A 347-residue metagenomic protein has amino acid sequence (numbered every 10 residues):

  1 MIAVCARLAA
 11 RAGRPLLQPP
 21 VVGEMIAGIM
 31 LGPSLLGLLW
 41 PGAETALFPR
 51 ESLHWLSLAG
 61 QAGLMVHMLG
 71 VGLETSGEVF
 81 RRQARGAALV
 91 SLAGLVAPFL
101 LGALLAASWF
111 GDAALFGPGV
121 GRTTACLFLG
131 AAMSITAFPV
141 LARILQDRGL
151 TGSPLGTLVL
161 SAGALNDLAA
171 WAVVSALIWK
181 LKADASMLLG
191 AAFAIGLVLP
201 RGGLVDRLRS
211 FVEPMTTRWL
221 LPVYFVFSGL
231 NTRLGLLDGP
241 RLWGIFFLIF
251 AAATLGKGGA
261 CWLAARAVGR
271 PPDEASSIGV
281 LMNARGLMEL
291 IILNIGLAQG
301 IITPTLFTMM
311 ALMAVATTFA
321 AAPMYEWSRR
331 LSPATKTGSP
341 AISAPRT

Functional and structural regions predicted by a protein language model:
M1-T347: Transmembrane helical cores of multi-pass secondary ion antiporters/exchangers
